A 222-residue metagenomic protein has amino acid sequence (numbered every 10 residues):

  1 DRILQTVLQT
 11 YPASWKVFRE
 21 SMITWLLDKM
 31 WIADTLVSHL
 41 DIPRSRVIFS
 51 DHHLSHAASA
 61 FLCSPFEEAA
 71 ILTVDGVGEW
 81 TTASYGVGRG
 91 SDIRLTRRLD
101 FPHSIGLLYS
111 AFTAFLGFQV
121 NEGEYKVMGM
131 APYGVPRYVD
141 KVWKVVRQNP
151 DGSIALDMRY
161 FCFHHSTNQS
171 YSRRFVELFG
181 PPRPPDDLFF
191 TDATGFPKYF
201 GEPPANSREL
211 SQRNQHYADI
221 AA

Functional and structural regions predicted by a protein language model:
D1-A222: Short acidic/glycine-rich loops and adjacent helix/strand connectors that line catalytic pockets where negatively
